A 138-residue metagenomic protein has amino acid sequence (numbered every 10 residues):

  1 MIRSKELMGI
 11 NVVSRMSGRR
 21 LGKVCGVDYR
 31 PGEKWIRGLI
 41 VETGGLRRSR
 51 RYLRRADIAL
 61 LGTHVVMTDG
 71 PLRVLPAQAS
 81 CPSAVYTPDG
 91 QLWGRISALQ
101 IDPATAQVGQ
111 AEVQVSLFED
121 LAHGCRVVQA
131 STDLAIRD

Functional and structural regions predicted by a protein language model:
M1-D138: Peripheral interaction segments used for macromolecular assembly
